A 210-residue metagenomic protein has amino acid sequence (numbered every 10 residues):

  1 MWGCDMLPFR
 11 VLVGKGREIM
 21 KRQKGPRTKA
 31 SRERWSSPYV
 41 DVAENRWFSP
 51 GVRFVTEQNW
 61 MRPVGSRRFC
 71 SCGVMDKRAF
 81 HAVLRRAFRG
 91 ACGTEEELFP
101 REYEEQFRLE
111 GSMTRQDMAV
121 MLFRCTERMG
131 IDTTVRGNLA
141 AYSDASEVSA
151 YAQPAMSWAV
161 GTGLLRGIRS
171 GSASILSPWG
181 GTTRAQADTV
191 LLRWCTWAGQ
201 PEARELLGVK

Functional and structural regions predicted by a protein language model:
M1: Short, aromatic- and glycine-rich surface loops/edge beta-strands on solvent-exposed regions
F9-S49, E57-D117, R124-Q153, R166-R184 (+1 more regions): Feature responds to low-complexity, polar/acidic, surface-exposed segments characteristic of secreted/exported proteins
T162-L164: Short, charged, amphipathic alpha-helices and their helix-cap/turn boundaries
